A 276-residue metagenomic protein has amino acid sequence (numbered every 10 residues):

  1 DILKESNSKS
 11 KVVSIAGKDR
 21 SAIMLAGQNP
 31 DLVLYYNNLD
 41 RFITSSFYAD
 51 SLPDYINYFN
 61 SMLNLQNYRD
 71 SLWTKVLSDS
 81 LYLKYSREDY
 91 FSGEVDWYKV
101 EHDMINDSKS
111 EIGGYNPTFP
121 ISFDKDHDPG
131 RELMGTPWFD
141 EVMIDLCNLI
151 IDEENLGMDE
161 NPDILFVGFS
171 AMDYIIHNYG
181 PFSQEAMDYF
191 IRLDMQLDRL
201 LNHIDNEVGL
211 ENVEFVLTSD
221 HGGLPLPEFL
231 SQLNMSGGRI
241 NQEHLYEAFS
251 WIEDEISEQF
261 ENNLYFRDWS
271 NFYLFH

Functional and structural regions predicted by a protein language model:
D1, Q28, D40, D50-L77 (+1 more regions): Secreted, luminal/periplasmic, and some membrane-associated catalytic domains that remodel anionic oxygen-ester
D1-N161, S170-H177: His/Asp/Glu-rich, glycine-adjacent segments that coordinate divalent cations and/or stabilize oxyanion chemistry on
L3, C147, P162-A171, A186 (+2 more regions): Beta-strand elements within well-structured catalytic alpha/beta cores of enzymes that handle phosphate/sulfate esters
V13, L165, F272: A broad, low-specificity signal marking well-ordered, structured residues that form hydrophobic/aromatic
D31-L34, S183-E185, L233-M235: Flexible, surface-exposed loop regions and adjacent strand-edge segments of Gram-negative outer-membrane beta-barrel
G130-P137, G180, Q184-M187, H276: Second-shell loop/turn segments in exported
G135-F139, E185, Y189, I240-H244 (+1 more regions): Catalytic cores of large soluble enzymes that bind and process phosphate-bearing ligands
N178-P181, L230: Short coil/turn segments at secondary-structure boundaries
